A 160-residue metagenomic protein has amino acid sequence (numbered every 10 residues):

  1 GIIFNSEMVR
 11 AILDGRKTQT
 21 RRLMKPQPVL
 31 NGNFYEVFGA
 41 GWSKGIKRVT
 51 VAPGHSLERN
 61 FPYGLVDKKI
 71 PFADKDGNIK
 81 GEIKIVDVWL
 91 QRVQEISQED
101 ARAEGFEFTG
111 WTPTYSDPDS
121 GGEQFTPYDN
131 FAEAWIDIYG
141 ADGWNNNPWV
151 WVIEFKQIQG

Functional and structural regions predicted by a protein language model:
G1-G160: Secondary-structure transition motif
